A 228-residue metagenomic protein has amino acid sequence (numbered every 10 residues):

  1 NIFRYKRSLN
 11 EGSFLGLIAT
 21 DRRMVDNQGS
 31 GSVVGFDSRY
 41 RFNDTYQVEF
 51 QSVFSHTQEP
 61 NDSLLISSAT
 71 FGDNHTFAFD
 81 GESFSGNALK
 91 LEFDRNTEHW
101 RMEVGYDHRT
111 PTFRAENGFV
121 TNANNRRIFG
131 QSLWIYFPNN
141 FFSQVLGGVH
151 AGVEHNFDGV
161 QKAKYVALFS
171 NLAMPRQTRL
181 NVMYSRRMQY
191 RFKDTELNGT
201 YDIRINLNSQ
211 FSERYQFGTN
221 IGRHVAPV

Functional and structural regions predicted by a protein language model:
N1-V34: A conserved hydrophobic secondary-structure block that centers on an alpha-helix together with its immediately flanking
G31, R39-F42, V48-V228: Exposed, low-structure sequence patches enriched in small/polar residues
